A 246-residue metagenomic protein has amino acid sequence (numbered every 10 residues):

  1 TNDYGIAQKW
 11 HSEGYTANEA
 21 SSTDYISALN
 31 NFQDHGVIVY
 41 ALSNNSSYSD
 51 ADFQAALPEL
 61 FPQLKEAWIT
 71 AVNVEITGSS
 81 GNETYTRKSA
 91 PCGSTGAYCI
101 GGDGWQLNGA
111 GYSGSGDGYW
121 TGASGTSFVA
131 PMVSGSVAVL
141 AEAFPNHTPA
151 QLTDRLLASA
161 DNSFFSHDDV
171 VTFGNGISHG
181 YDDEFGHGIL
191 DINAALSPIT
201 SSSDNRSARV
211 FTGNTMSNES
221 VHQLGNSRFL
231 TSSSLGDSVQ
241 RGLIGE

Functional and structural regions predicted by a protein language model:
T1-Q63, G114-P131: Substrate-binding/access-modulating region of protease and related hydrolase catalytic domains
N2-I6, N44-Y48, V74-S79, G104-L107 (+2 more regions): Solvent-exposed loop/turn segments at secondary-structure junctions within structured extracellular/periplasmic domains
T23-N30, P131-A138, E142, A150 (+2 more regions): Solvent-exposed, polar/charged alpha-helical surfaces in well-ordered, non-transmembrane soluble domains, broadly
D34, L64-A67, T84, G96 (+2 more regions): Residues that flank catalytic or metal-binding motifs in active/ligand-binding sites
L42-N45, T70-A71, T153: Active-site segments of SGNH/GDSL-like serine hydrolases that catalyze O-acetyl group transfer/hydrolysis on lipids
P58-A138, E142, N146: Extracellular S/T/G-rich loop segment that most often corresponds to the catalytic His/Ser-adjacent loop
E142-E246: C-terminal subdomain of the subtilisin-like protease fold in secreted/lumenal serine endopeptidases
